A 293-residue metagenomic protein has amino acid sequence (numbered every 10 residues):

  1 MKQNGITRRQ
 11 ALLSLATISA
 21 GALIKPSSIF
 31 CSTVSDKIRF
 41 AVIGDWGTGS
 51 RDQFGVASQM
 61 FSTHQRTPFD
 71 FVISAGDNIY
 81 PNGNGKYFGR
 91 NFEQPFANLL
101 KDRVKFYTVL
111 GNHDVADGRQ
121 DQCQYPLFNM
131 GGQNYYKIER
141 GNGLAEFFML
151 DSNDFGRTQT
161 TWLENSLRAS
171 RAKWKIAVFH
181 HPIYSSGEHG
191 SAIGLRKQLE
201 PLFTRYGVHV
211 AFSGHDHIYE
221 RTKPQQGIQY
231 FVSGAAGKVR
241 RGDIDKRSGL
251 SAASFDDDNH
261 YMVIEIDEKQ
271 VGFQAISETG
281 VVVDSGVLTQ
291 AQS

Functional and structural regions predicted by a protein language model:
M1-S19: N-terminal secretory signal peptides and thylakoid transit peptides that target proteins across membranes
L23-S27: C-terminal segment of classical bacterial N-terminal signal peptides
F30-Y87, Q133-N134, N153-T158, S185-S186: N-terminal active-site segment of His-dependent metallophosphoesterases
F40-V42, V72-S74, T108, A177 (+1 more regions): Residue-level marker for buried hydrophobic side chains located in beta-strands that build the well-ordered beta-sheet
D45, G76-D77, G111-N112, H180 (+1 more regions): Active-site glycine-centered loops adjacent to acidic/histidine catalytic or metal-binding residues that shape
G47, L150-N153, V232, Q274-V281: Secondary-structure transition/turn motif
F61, P68, Y80-K175, H189-V210 (+1 more regions): Extended active-site neighborhood of metal-dependent phosphoesterases/phosphodiesterases
S254-S293: A short C-terminal boundary segment appended to hydrolase-like catalytic domains
